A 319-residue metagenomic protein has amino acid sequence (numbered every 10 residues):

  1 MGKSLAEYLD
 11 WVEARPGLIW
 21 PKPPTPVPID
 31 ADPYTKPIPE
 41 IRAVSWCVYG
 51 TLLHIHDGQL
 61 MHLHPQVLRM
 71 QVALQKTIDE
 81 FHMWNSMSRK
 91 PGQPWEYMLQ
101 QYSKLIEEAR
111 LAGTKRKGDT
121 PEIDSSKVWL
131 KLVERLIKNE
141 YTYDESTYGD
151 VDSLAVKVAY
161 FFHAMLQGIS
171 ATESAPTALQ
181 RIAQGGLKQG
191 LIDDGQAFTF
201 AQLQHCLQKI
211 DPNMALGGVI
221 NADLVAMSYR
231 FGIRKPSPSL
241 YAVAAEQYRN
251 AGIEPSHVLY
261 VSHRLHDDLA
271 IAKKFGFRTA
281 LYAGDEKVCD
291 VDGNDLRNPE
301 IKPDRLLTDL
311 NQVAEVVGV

Functional and structural regions predicted by a protein language model:
M1-V44, W84, S88, P176 (+2 more regions): Asp-based, Mg2+/Mn2+-dependent phosphohydrolase catalytic module
P37-L60: Asp-based phosphoryl-transfer active-site loop
T51, I55, K76, E80 (+6 more regions): Residue-level signal for well-ordered alpha-helical scaffold segments within enzymatic catalytic domains
H56-R69, K117-D119, T199-K209, D290-D292: Short, flexible/disordered intra-domain loops and linkers
V72, K76, I123-K131, E173-P176 (+3 more regions): A structural signal for well-ordered alpha-helical segments within the folded catalytic domains of diverse enzymes
A73-Y160: A metal-dependent, Asp-based hydrolase signature
D119-K127, F162-L191: Short, acidic loop-to-helix structural element flanking the phosphoryl-transfer center in phosphate-processing enzymes
E140, D144-M165, A244-V261: Long, low-complexity, intrinsically disordered polar/charged segments
